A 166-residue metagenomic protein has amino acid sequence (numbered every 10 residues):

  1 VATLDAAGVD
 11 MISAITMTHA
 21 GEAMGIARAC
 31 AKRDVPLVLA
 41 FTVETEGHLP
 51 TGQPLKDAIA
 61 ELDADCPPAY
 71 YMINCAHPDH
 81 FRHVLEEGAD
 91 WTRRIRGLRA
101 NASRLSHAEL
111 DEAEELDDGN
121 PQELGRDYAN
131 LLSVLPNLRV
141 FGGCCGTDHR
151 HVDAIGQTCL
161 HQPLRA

Functional and structural regions predicted by a protein language model:
V1-A166: Domain-level signal for soluble alpha/beta catalytic cores
